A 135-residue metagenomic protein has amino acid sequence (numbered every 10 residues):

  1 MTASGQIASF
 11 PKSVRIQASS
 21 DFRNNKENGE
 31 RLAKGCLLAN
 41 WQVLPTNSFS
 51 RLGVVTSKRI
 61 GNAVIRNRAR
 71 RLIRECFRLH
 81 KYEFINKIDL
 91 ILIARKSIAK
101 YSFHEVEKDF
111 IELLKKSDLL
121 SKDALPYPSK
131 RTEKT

Functional and structural regions predicted by a protein language model:
M1-T135: Positively charged, solvent-exposed patches that mediate nucleic-acid binding
